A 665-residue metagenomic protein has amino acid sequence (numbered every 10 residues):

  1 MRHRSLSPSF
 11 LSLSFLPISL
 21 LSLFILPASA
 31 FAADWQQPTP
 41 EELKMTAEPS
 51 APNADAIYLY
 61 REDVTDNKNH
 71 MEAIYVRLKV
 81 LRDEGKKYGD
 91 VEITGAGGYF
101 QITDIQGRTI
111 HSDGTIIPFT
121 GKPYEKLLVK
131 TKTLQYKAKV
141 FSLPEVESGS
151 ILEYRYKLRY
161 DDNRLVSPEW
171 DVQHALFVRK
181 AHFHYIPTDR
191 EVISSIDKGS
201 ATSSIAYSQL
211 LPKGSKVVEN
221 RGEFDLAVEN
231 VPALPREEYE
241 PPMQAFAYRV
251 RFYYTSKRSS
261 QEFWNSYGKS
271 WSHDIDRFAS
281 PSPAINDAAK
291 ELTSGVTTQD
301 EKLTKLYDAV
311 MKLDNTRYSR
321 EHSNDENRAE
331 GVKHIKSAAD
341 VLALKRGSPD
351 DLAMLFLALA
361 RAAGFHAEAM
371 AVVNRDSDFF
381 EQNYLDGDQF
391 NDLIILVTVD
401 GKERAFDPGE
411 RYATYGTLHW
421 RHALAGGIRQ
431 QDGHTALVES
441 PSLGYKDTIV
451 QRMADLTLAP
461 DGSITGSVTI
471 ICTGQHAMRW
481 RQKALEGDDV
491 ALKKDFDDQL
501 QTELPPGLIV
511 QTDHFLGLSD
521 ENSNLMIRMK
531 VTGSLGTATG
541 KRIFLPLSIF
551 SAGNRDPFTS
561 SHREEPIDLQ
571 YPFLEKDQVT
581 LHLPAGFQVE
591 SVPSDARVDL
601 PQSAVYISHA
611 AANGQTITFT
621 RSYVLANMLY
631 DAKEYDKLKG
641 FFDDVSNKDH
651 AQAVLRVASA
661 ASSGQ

Functional and structural regions predicted by a protein language model:
M1-L13: N-terminal secretory signal peptides that target proteins for export/translocation
R2, A28, I543-L545: Short intrinsically disordered, low-complexity coil segments enriched in acidic
S5-S7, L20, L342: Intrinsic disorder/low-complexity detector
S12-A28: Bacterial N-terminal signal peptides
A32-Q665: A sensor for short, sequence-defined functional sites
